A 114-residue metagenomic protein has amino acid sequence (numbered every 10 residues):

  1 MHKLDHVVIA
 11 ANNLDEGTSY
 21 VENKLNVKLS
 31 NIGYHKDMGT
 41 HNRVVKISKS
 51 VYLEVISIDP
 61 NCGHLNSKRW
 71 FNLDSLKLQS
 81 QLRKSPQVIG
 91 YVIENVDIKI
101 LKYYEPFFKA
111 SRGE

Functional and structural regions predicted by a protein language model:
M1-L4, A10-K28, I47-E114: Glyoxalase I/VOC metalloenzyme domain signal
K28-K36: Conserved catalytic-core motifs of GNAT/GCN5-like acyltransferases
D37-H41: Short acidic/glycine-enriched loop/turn segments that link adjacent beta-strands
R43-V45: Short acidic-hydrophobic surface loop/beta-edge motif
